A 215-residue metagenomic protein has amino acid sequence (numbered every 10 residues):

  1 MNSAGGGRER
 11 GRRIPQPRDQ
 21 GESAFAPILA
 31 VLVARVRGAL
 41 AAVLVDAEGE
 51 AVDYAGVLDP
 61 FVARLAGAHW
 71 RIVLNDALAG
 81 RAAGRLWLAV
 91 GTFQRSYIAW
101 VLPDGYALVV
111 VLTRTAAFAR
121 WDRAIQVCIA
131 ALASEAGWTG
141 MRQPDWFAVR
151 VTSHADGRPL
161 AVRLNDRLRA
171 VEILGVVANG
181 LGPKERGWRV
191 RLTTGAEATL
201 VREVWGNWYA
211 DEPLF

Functional and structural regions predicted by a protein language model:
M1-S3, G7, V101, S153 (+2 more regions): Compositionally biased, low-complexity repeat tracts
N2-A39, A47-Q143: Acidic, low-complexity cytosolic segments
G7-E9, R13, L40, F93 (+4 more regions): Compositionally biased, intrinsically disordered low-complexity regions
M141-F215: Cysteine-centric segments in proteins
